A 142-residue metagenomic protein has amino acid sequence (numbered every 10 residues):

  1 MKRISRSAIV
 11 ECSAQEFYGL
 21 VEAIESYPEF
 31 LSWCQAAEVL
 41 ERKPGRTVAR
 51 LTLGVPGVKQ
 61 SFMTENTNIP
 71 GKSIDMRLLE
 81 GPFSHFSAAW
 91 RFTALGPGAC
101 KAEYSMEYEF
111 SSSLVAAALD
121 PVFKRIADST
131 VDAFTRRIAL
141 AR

Functional and structural regions predicted by a protein language model:
M1-P44, L140: Hydrophobic ligand-binding cavity/cleft-lining segments
R3-S7, R46-V48, S61-M63, S73 (+2 more regions): Intrinsic-disorder/low-complexity, polar/charged segments enriched in Ser/Thr/Lys/Arg/Asp/Glu/Gln
R6-A8, A37, F62-T67, S87-A94 (+1 more regions): Hydrophobic/aromatic beta-strand elements that line small-molecule binding cavities or substrate pockets in beta-rich
A14, E41-G45, T67-G71, R91-K101: A short, structured loop/turn motif at beta-sheet edges
F17-V21, Y27, A49, N66 (+3 more regions): Hydrophobic pocket/interface hotspot
E25, F123, A127, V131 (+1 more regions): Short amphipathic alpha-helical signal-transduction/dimerization elements
E38-E80, A133-A141: Glycine-rich portal/gate segments that line the openings of hydrophobic small-molecule binding cavities
R77-S129: Beta-strand/loop substructures that line and gate deep hydrophobic ligand-binding cavities in soluble
